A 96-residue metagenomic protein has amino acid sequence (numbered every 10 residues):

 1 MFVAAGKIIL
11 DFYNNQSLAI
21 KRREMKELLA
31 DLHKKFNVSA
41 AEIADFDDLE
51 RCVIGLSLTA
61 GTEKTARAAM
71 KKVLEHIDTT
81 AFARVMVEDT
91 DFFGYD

Functional and structural regions predicted by a protein language model:
M1, H33, D47-L49, A81: A generic structural signal for short, non-catalytic loop/turn and secondary-structure boundary residues
M1-K35, S39: N-terminal first-folded block
V3, A41-G61, G94: Short, charge-patterned binding micro-sites
G6-L10, I54-L56, E88-T90: A structural signal for short, well-ordered beta-strand segments
D11-N15, L58-E63: Structural beta->alpha junctions
F36, C52, R84-M86: Residue-level signal for beta-strand positions within conserved beta-sheet cores that form or flank
V38-I43, M86-D89: A short linear hydrophobic-aromatic micro-motif
T59-D96: C-terminal structural segments of small proteins and small subunits
